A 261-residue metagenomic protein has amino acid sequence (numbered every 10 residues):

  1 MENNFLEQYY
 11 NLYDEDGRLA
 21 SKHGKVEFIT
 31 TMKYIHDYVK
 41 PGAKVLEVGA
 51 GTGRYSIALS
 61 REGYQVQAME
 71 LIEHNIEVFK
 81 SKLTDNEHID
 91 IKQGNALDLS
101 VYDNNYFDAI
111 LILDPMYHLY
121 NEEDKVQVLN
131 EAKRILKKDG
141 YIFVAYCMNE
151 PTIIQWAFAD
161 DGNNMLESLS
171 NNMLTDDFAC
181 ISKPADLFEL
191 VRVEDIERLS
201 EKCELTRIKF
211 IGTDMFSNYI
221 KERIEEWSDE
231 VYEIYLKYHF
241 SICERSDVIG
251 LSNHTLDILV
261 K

Functional and structural regions predicted by a protein language model:
M1-P41, R54: Conserved class I S-adenosyl-L-methionine
R54-D98: Class I SAM-dependent methyltransferase SAM/SAH-binding core
S100-I110: A short acidic, Gly/Pro-enriched loop at the edge of an enzyme's catalytic core that lines a small-molecule cofactor
D108-E123: A short SAM/SAH-binding and catalytic strip from SAM-dependent methyltransferases
V126-K138: A short glycine-rich, Lys/Arg-flanked "PGG" loop and its adjoining helix->strand segment in the class I
I142-N172: Conserved class I S-adenosyl-L-methionine
L187-E204, F210: Short alpha-helix
K209-K261: A C-terminal cap/extension of S-adenosyl-L-methionine-dependent methyltransferases that defines the acceptor-substrate
